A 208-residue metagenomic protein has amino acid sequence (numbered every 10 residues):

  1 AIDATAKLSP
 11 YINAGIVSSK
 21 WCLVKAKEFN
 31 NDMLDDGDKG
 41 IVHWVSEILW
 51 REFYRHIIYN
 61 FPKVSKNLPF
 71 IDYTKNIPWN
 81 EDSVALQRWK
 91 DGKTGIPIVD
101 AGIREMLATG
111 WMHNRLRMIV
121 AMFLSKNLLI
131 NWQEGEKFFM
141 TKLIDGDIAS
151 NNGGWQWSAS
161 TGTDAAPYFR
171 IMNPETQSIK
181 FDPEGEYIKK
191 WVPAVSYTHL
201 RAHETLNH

Functional and structural regions predicted by a protein language model:
A1-E204: C-terminal catalytic domain of photolyase/cryptochrome flavoproteins, centering on the FAD-binding pocket
L206-H208: N-terminal low-complexity segments that are often proline-rich with Ser/Thr-Pro
